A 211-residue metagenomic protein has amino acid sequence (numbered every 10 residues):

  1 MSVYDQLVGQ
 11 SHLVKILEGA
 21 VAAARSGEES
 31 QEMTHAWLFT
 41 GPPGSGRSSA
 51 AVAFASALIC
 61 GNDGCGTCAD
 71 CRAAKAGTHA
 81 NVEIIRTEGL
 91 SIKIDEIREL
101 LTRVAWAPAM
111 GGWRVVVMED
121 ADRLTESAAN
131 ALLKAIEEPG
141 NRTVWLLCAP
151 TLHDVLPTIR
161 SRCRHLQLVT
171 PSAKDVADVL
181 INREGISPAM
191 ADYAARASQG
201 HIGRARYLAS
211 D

Functional and structural regions predicted by a protein language model:
M1-S127, E137: Clamp-loader machinery-focused feature within the broader ASCE/P-loop NTPase space
M1-S56, A73, N141-T143, P150-D211: Charged, glycine-rich active-site and insertion segments that engage polyanionic ligands
A105, N130-L147, P157: Conserved catalytic/switch belt of AAA+ P-loop NTPases
